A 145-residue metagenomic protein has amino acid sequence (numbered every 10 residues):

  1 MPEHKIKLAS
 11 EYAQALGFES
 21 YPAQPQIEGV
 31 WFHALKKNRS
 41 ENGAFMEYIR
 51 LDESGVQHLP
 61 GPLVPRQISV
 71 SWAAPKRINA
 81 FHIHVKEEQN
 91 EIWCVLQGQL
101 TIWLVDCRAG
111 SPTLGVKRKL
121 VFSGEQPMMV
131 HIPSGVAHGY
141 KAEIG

Functional and structural regions predicted by a protein language model:
P2-E125, G145: Non-catalytic, conserved peripheral segments adjacent to functional cores
F122-G145: Conserved metal-binding segment of the jelly-roll/cupin
